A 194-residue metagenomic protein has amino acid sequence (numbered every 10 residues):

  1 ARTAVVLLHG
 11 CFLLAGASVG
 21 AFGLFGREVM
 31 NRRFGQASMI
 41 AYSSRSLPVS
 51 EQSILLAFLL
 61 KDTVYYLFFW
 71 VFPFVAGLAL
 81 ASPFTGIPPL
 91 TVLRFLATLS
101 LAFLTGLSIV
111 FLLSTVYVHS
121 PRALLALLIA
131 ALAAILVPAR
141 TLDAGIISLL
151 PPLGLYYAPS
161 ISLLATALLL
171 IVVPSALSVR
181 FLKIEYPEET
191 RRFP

Functional and structural regions predicted by a protein language model:
A1-A41, S50-P194: Hydrophobic alpha-helical transmembrane segments of membrane proteins
